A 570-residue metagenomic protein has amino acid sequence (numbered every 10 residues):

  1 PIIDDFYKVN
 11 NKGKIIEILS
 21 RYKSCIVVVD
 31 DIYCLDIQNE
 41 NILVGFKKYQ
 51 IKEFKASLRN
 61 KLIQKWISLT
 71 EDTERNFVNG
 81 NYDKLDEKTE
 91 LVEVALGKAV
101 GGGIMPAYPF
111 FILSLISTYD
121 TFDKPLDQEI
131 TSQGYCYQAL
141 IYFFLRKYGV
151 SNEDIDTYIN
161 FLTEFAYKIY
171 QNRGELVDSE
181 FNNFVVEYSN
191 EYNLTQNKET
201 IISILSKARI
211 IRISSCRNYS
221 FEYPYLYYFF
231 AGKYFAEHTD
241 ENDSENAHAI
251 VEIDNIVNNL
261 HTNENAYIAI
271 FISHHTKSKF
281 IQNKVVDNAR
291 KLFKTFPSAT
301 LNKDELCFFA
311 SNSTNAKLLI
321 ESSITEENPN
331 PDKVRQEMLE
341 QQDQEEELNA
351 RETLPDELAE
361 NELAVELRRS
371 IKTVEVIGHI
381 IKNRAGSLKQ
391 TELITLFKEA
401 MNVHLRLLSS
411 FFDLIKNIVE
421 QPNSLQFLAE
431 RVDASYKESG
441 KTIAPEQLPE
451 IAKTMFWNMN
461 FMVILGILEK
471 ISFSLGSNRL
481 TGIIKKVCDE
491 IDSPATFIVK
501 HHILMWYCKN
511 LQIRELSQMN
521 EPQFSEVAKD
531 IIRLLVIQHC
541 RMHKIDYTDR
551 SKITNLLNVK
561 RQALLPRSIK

Functional and structural regions predicted by a protein language model:
P1-E164, V186-S203: P-loop NTPase signaling cores
L19, S179, H261-Y267, N283 (+4 more regions): Generic helix N-cap/helix-start motif at coil->alpha-helix transitions
Y82-G101, A139-V150, S206-S215, A236-V257 (+1 more regions): Short amphipathic alpha-helical segments and their helix-coil junctions
K98-G101, K147-S151, D254-N259, F296-T300 (+3 more regions): Helix-loop junctions that connect tandem helical modules in alpha-solenoid scaffolds
I112-T118, T163-Q171, Y228-A236, A266-H275 (+2 more regions): Short, hydrophobic/amphipathic alpha-helical patches that form generic packing surfaces within helical domains
G174-A247, D254: C-terminal leucine-rich, beta-strand-based interaction scaffolds used for sensing/assembly
E237-R431: Hydrophobic repeat-domain scaffold segments
E392-K570: Charge-dense, extended regions
